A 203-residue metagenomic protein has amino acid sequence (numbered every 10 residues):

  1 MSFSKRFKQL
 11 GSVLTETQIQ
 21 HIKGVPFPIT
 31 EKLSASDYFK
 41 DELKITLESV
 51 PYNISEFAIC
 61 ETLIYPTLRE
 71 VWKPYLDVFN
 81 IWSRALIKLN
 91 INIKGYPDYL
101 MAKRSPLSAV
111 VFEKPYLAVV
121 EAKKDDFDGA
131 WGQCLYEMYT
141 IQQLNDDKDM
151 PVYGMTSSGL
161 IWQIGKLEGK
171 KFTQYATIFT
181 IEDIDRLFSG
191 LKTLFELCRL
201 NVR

Functional and structural regions predicted by a protein language model:
M1-P66, L200-R203: Charged, often low-complexity linker/regulatory segments
F3-L10, V25, Y99, K124 (+4 more regions): Terminal helix-to-tail segments of small alpha-helical proteins
F39-T46, E113-E121: Glycine-rich, often proline-containing surface loops adjacent to acidic residues and nearby aromatics that form
S55-I87: An alpha-helical interface "stripe"
V78-A109: Active-site metal-binding core of divalent-cation-utilizing nuclease and nuclease-like domains
P97-P106, K114-K124, E137: Conserved catalytic cores of phosphodiester-cleaving nucleases, focusing on short active-site segments
K123-Q174: Nucleic-acid nuclease catalytic cores
S157-R203: Short terminal or interdomain "cap/linker" segment that borders an active site or interface and mediates
